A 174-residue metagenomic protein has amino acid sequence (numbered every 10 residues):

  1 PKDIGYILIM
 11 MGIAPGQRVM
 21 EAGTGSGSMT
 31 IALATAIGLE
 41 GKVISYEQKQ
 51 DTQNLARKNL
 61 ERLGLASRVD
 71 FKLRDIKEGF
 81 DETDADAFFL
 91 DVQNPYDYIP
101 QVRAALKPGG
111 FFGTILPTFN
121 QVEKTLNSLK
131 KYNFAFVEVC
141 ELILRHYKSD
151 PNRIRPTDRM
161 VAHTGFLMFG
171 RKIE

Functional and structural regions predicted by a protein language model:
I9-A14, A36, F80: Glycine-rich helix-loop-beta junction characteristic of Rossmann-like nucleotide cofactor-binding loops
G16-G25: Conserved class I S-adenosyl-L-methionine
S26-L39: Conserved SAM-binding loop of SAM-dependent methyltransferases across substrates and taxa, primarily the Class I
I37-G38, L65, L106-G110: Helix-to-beta-strand junctions that scaffold the AdoMet/dcAdoMet cofactor pocket in Class I SAM-dependent enzymes
E40-I44: Short beta-strand element of Class I
Y46-P95: S-adenosyl-L-methionine
Y96-F166: C-terminal substrate-binding/active-site "lid" region of AdoMet-derived donor-dependent transferases
G170-E174: C-terminal lobe and adjacent flexible extensions of AdoMet/dcAdoMet transferase-like proteins
